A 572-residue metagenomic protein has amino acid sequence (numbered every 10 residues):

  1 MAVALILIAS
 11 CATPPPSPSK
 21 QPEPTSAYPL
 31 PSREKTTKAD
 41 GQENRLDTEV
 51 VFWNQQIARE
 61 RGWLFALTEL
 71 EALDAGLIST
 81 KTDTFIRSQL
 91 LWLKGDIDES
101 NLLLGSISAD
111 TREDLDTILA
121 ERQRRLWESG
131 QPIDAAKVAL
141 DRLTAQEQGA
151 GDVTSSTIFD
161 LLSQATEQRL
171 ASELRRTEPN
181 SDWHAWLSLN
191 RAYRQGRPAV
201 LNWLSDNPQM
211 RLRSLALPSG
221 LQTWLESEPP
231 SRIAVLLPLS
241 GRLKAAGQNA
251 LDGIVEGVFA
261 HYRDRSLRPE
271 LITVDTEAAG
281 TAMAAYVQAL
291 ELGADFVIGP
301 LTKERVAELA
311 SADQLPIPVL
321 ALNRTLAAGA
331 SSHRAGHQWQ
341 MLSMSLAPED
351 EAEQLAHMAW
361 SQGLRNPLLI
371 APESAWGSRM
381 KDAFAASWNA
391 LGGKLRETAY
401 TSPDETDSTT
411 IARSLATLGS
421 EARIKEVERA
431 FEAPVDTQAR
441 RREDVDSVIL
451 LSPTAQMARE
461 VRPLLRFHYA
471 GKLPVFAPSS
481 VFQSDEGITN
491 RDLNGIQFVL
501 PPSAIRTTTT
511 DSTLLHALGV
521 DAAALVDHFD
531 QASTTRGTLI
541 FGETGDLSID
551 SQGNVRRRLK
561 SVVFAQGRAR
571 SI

Functional and structural regions predicted by a protein language model:
C11-Y28: Bacterial Sec signal peptide processing site at the extreme N-terminus
P29-S219: Alpha-helical protein-protein interaction scaffolds
P230-G247, P367-L369: Short beta-strand segments enriched in small/hydrophobic residues
L251-L271: Signal peptide-proximal N-terminal region of secreted/periplasmic/extracellular or secretory-lumen proteins
L290-T302, V319-L322, N366-P372, S420-M457 (+1 more regions): Periplasmic-binding protein-like
F296-G299, K303-A399: Extracytoplasmic ligand/sensor domains, especially the bilobed periplasmic-binding protein
M341, L418-K425, E443-S447, Q456-A523 (+1 more regions): Extracellular/periplasmic periplasmic-binding protein-like sensory domains
A455, S479, T509-S571: Segments of small-molecule ligand-sensing domains
